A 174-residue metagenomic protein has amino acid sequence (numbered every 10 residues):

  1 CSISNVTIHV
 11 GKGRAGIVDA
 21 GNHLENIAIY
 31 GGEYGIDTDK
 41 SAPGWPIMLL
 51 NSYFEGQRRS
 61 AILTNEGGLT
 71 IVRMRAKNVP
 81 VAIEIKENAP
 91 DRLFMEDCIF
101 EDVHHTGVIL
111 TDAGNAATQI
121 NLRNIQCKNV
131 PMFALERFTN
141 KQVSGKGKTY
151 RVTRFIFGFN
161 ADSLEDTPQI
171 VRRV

Functional and structural regions predicted by a protein language model:
C1-V174: Extracellular/periplasmic carbohydrate-active domains that bind, remodel, or depolymerize complex polysaccharides
